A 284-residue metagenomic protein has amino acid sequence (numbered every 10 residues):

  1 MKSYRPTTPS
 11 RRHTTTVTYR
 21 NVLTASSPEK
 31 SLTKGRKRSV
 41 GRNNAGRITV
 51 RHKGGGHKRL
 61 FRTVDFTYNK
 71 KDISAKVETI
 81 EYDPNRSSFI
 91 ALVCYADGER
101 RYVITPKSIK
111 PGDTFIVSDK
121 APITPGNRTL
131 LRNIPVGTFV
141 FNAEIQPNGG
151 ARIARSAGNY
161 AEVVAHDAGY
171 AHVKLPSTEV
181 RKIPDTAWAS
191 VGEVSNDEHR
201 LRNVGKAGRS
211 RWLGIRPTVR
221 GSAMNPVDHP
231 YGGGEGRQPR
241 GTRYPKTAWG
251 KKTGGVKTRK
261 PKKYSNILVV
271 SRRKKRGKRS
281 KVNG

Functional and structural regions predicted by a protein language model:
M1-R86, P111-G284: Basic, glycine/proline-rich low-complexity segments that contact nucleic acids
N85, V93-Y95: Structural recognition of beta-strand segments within beta-rich domains
Y95, T105, A165: Conserved strand-loop elements at the edges of beta-sheets that form or border functional pockets
Y95-G98, P176-S177: Short acidic-glycine loop/turn motifs at beta-strand connectors
G98-K110: Beta-strand/loop nucleic-acid-binding surfaces
